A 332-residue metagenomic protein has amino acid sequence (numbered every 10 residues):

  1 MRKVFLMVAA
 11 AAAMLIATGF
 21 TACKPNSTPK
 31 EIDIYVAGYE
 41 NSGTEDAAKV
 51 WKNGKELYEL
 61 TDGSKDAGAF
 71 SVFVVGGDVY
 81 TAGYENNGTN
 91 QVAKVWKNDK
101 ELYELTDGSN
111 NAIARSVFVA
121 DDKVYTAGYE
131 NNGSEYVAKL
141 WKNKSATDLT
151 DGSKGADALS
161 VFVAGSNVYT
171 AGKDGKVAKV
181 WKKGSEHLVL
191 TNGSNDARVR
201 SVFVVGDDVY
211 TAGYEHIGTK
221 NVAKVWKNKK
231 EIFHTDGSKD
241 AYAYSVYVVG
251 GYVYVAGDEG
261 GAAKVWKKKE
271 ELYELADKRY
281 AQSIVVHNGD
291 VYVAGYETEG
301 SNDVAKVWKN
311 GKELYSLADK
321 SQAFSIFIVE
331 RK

Functional and structural regions predicted by a protein language model:
M1-V8, A13-D33: Bacterial Sec-dependent N-terminal signal peptides
P29-K332: Residue-level hotspots at or immediately adjacent to binding/recognition sites across diverse folds
